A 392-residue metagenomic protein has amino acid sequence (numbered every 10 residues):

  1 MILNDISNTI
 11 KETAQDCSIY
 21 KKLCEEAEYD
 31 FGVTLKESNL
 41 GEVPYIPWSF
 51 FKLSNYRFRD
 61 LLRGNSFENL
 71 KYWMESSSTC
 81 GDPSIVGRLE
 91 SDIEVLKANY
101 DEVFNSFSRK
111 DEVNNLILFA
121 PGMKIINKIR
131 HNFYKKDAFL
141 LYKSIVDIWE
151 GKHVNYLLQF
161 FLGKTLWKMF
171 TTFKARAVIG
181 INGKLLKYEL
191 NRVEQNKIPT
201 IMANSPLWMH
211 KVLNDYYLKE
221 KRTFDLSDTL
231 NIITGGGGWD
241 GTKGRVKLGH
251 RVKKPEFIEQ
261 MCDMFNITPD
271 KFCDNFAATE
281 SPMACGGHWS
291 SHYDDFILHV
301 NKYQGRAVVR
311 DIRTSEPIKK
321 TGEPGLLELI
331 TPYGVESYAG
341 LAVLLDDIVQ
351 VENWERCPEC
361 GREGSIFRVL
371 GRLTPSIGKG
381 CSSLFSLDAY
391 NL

Functional and structural regions predicted by a protein language model:
M1-E12, D16, Y142-L392: Active-site glycine/GP-rich loop and adjacent strand/helix microenvironment that borders small-molecule binding pockets
M1-H131, D147, G151-F173, G183-A203 (+4 more regions): Nucleotide 5′-phosphate-binding alpha/beta core
H131-L141: Conserved short alpha-helical elements in the N-terminal third of ANL/AMP-binding
